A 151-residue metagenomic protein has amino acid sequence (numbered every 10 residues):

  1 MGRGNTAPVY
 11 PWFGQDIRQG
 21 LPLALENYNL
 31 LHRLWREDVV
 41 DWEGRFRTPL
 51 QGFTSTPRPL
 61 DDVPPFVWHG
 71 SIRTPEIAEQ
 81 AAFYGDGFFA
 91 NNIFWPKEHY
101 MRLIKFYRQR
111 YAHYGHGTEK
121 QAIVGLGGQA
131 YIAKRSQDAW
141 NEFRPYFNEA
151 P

Functional and structural regions predicted by a protein language model:
M1-P151: Active-site-adjacent structural elements that line small-molecule/cofactor binding pockets in enzymes
